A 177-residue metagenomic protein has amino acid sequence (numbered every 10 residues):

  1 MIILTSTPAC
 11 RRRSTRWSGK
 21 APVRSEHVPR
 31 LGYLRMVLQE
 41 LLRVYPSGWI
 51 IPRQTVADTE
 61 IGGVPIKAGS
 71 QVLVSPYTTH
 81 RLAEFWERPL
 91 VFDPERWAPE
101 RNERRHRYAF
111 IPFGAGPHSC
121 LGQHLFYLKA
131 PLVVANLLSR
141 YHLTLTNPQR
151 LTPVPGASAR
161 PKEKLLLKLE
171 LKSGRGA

Functional and structural regions predicted by a protein language model:
M1, T55, W97, V134-L138 (+1 more regions): Short amphipathic alpha-helical signal-transduction/dimerization elements
M1-R16, L41, S70-S75, I111-P112 (+2 more regions): Central I-helix of cytochrome P450 enzymes
S6, Q123-A159: Cytochrome P450 heme-binding "Cys pocket" and the immediately downstream C-terminal segment
P8, V28, V44, V74-N102: Conserved cytochrome P450 K-helix/beta-meander segment immediately N-terminal to the heme-binding cysteine loop
K20-G62, G176: Conserved cytochrome P450 K-helix E-x-x-R motif and the immediately C-terminal K′/meander segment
R101-F110: Active-site-adjacent bridging/hinge elements
K164-A177: C-terminal helix/juxtamembrane-tail motif
